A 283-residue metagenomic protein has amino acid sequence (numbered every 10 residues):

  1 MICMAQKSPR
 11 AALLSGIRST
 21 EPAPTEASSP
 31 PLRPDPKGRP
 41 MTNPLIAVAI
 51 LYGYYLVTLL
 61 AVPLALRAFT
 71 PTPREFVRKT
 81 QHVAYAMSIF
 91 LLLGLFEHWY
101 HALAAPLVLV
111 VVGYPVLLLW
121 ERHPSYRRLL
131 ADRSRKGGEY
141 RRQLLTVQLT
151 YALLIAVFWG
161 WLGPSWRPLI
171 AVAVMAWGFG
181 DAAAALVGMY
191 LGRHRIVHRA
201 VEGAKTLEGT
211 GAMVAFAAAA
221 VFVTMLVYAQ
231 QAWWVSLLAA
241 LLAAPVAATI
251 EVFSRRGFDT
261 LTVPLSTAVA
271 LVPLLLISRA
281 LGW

Functional and structural regions predicted by a protein language model:
K7-S8: Polybasic, lysine-rich low-complexity intrinsically disordered segments
L13-L14, L32: Leucine-biased recognition of intrinsically disordered, low-complexity hydrophobic segments
T25-P40: Short, Lys/Arg-enriched N-terminal segments with co-localized hydrophobic residues within the first ~10-30 amino acids
T42-A47, A61-A104, Y114-V221, L226-V227 (+2 more regions): Interhelical loop and helix-boundary elements at the membrane-water interface of polytopic inner-membrane proteins
Y54-L56: Alpha-helical transmembrane segments
L109-V112: Charge-biased, low-complexity intrinsically disordered regions
